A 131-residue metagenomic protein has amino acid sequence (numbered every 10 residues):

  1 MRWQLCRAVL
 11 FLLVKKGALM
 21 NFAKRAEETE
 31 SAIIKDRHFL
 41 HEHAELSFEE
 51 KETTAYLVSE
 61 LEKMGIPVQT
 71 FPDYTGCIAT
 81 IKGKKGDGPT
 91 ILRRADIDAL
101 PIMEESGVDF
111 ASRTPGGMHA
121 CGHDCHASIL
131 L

Functional and structural regions predicted by a protein language model:
W3-L19: Short, Lys/Arg-enriched N-terminal segments with co-localized hydrophobic residues within the first ~10-30 amino acids
F11-V14, A44, P101, L130: Enrichment for repetitive, rod-forming helical segments
M20-H119: Acidic/His- and Gly-rich active-site-bordering loop/insert found across diverse amide/peptide-bond hydrolases
R113-L131: Alpha-helical metal-binding/catalytic segments enriched in His/Glu/Asp
